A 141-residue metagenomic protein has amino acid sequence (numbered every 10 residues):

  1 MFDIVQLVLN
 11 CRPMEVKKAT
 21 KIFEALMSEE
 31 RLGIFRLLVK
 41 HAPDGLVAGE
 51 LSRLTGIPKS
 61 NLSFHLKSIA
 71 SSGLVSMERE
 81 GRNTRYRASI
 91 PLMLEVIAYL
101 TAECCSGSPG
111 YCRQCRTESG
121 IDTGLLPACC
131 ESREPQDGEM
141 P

Functional and structural regions predicted by a protein language model:
M1-K18, V39-K40, I90-P141: Amphipathic alpha-helical dimerization/coiled-coil segments that flank or bridge DNA-binding/regulatory modules
N10, H65, I69: Alpha-helical and His/Cys-centered functional microenvironments
K17-P58, E80-L92: N-terminal helix-turn-helix DNA-binding core of bacterial DNA-binding proteins
R53, A70-S71: Alpha-helical residues within the helix-turn-helix
P58-K59, S63-H65: Short coil turns linking two alpha-helices in DNA-binding domains
S63, S71, T84: Basic/aromatic recognition patch in beta-strand/loop cores that engages polyanionic ligands
